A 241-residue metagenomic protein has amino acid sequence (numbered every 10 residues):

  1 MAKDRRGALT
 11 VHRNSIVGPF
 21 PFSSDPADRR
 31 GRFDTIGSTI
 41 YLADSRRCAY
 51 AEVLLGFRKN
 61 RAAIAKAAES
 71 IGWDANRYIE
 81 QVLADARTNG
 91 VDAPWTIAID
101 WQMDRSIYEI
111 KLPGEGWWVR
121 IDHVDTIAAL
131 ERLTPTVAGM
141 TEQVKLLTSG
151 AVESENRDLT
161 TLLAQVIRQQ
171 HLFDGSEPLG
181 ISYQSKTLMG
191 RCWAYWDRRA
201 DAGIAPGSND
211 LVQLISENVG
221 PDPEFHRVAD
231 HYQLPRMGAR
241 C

Functional and structural regions predicted by a protein language model:
M1-D28, A62-C241: Active-site and NAD+-binding cores of ADP-ribose-processing enzymes
A27-R61: Extended catalytic/binding region for NAD+/ADP-ribose chemistry, centered on the ART fold
